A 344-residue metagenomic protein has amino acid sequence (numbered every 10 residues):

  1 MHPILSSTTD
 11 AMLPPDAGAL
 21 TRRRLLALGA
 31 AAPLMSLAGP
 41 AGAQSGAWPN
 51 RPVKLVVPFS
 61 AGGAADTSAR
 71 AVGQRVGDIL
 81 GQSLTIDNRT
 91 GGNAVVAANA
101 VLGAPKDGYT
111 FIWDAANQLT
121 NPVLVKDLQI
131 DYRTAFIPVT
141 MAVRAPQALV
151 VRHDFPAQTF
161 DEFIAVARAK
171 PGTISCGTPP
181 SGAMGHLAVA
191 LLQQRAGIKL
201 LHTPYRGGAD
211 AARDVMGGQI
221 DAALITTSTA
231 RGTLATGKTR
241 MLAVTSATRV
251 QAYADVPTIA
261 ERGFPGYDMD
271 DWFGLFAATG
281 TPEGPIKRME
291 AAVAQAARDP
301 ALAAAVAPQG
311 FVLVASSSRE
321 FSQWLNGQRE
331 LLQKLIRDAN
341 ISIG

Functional and structural regions predicted by a protein language model:
M1-S36: N-terminal secretory signal peptides
H2-I4, N50-P52, E261, E283-G344: An extracytoplasmic/periplasmic, membrane-proximal ligand-sensing/linker region
A41-K54, P105-Y109, I164-I174, A235-T236 (+2 more regions): Immediate post-signal peptide segment of exported/extracytoplasmic ligand-binding proteins
A43-R133, T173, I198-D221, A315 (+1 more regions): N-terminal (or domain-start) structured segment
G103-Y109, V123-D210, I259, W272-A305: Hinge/capping helix and adjacent helix->loop/strand transition within the periplasmic-binding protein
W113-Q118, T178, G208, I225-A230 (+3 more regions): Beta->alpha turn/N-cap motifs
R144, A230-R298, E330: C-terminal lobe and pocket-closing loops of periplasmic/extracytoplasmic Venus-flytrap solute-binding proteins
